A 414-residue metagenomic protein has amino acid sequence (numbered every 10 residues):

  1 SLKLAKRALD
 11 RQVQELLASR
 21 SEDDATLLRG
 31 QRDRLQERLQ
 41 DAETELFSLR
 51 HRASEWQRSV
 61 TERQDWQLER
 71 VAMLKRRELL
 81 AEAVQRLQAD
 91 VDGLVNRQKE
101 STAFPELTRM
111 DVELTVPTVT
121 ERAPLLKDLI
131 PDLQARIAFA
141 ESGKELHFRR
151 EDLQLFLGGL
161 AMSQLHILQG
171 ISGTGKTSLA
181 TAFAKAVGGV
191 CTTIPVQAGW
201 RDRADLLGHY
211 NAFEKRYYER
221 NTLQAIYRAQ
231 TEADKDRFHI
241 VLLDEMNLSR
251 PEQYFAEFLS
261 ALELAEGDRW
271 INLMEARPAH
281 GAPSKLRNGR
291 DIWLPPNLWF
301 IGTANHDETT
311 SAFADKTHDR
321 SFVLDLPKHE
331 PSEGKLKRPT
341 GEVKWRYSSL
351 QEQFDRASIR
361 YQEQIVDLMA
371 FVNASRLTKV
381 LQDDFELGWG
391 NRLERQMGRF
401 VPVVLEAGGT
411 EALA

Functional and structural regions predicted by a protein language model:
S1-P117: Heptad-repeat coiled-coil alpha-helices
K3-A5, D10, N211, H318-D319 (+1 more regions): Proteins with a high burden of low-complexity, intrinsically disordered sequence enriched in S/T/G/P/A and R, requiring
Q12, D90, L129-D132, R136 (+3 more regions): Charge-rich, solvent-exposed alpha-helical interaction surfaces
E15, E22, T26, E62-Q64 (+7 more regions): Short, structured coil/loop segments at alpha-helix boundaries
Q64, V71, R76-S349: AAA+ P-loop NTPase catalytic core and its hallmark functional loops
R338-A414: Alpha-helical lid/collar subdomain of P-loop NTPases
